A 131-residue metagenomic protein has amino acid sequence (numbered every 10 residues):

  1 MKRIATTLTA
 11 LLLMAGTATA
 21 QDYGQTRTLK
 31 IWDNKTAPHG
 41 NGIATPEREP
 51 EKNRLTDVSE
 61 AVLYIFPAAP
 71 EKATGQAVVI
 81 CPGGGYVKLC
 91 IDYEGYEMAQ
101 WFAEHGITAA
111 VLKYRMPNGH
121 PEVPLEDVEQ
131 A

Functional and structural regions predicted by a protein language model:
K2-A10: Sec-dependent signal peptide recognition, specifically the positively charged N-region followed immediately by
L11-A18: Hydrophobic h-region of N-terminal signal peptides that target proteins for export in Gram-negative bacteria
Q21-K72: N-terminal cap/lid segment of alpha/beta-hydrolase-fold proteins
T74-G83: Short beta-strand element of the alpha/beta-hydrolase
A77, A103-A110: A fold-wide structural signal in alpha/beta-hydrolase
G85-V87, A109: Serine-hydrolase catalytic-loop signature spanning alpha/beta hydrolases and amidase-signature enzymes
L89-D92, E97, L112-A131: Catalytic nucleophile-loop/oxyanion-hole region of alpha/beta-hydrolase and closely related hydrolase-like folds
